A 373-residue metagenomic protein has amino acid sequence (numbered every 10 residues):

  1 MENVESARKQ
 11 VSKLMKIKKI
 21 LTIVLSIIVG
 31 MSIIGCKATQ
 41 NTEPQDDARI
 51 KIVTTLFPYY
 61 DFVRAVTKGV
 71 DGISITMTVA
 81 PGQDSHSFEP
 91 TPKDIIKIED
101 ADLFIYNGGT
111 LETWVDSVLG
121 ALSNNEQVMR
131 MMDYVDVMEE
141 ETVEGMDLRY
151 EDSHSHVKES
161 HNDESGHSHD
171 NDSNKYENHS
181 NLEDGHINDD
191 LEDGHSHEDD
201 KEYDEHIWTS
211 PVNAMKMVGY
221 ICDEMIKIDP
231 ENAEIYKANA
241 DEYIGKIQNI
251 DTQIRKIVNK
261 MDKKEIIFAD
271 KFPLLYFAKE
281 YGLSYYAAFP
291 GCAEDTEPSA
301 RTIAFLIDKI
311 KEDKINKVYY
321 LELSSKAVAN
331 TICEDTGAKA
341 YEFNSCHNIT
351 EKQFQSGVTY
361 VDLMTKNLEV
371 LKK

Functional and structural regions predicted by a protein language model:
E2, R8, T22-L25, I33-K373: Extracytoplasmic metal-acquisition and chelation regions
K16-I20: N-terminal Sec-pathway targeting helices
